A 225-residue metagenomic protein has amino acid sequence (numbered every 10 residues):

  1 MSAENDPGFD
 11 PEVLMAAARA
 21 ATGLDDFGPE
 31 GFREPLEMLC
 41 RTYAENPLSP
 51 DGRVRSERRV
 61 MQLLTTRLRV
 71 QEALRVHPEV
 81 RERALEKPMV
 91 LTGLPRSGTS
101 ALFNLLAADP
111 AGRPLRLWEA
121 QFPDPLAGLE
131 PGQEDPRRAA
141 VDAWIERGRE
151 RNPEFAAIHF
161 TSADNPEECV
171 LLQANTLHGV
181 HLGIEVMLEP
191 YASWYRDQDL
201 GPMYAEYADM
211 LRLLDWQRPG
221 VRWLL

Functional and structural regions predicted by a protein language model:
M1-P78: Long, basic/Gly/Ser/Thr-rich N-terminal segments that mediate initial subcellular attachment or targeting
R75-E79, T99, D209-R212: A generic local structural motif
E79-E86: Phosphate-binding P-loop
P88-V90, V221-L224: Residue-level preference for the first positions of well-ordered beta-strands
V90-P110: Glycine-rich phosphate-binding P-loop
A108-W118: Post-Walker A helix-loop "phosphate-sensing" segment adjacent to the P-loop in P-loop NTPases
E119-W223: PAPS-dependent sulfation machinery
